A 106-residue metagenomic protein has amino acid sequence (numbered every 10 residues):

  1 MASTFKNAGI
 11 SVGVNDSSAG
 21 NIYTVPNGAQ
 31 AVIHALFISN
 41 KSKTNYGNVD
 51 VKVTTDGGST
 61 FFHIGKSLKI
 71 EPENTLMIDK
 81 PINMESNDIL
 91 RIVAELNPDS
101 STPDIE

Functional and structural regions predicted by a protein language model:
M1-A31, A35, K41, A94-E106: C-terminal interaction-tip segments
F5, F37, Y46, F61-F62: Phenylalanine-focused residue identity feature
V32-H34, G47, K66, D88 (+1 more regions): A generic structural signal for short beta-strands and their flanking turns/coil linkers
K41-T44, G57-G58: Acidic glycine-/aspartate-rich tracts in secreted/extracellular proteins
V49-V51: Short beta-strand elements bearing conserved aromatic residues within extracellular beta-rich modules
G57-I89, E95-L96: Intrinsically disordered, low-complexity Pro/Gly/Ser/Thr-rich segments with frequent PxxP/GP/PP motifs and embedded
